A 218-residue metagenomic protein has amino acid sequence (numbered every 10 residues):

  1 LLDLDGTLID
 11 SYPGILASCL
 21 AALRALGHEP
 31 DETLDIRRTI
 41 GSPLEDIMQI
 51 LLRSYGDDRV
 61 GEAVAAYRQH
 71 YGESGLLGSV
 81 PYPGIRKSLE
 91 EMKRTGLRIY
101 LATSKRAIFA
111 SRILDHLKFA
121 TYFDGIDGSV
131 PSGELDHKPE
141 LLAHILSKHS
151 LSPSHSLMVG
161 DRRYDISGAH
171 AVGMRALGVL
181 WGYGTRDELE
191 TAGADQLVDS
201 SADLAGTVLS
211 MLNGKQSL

Functional and structural regions predicted by a protein language model:
L1-K87, T95, I108: N-terminal helical cap/lid subdomain that shapes the substrate entry/recognition surface in HAD-like hydrolases
L1-L2, G214-L218: Non-catalytic pre-domain segments flanking phosphatase-related domains
S18, I47, G84, F109-R112 (+3 more regions): Phosphate- and divalent-cation-binding pockets in alpha/beta enzyme and binding domains that engage nucleotide-derived
R24-L26, I47-S54, G78, R86 (+4 more regions): Substrate-recognition/cap helix-loop segment adjacent to the acidic, metal-dependent catalytic center of Asp-based
P30-D35, D58-R59, T121-G125, P153-L157: Short acidic capping loops at alpha-helix termini that bridge into adjacent secondary structure
T39, P43, V80-G84, K105 (+3 more regions): Short beta->alpha linker loops
K118-G128, E188-V208: Structural recognition of alpha->loop->beta junctions
L157-V198: Acidic, Mg2+-coordinating phosphoryl-transfer loop and its flanking beta/alpha structural elements, shared across
